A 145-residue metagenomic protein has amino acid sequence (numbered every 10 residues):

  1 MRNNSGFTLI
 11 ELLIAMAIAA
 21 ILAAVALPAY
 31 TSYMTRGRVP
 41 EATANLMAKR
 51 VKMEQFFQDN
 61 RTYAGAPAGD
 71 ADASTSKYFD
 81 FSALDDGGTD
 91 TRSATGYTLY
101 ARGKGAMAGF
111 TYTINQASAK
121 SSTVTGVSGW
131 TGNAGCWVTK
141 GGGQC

Functional and structural regions predicted by a protein language model:
M1, R36, A48-R50, R102 (+1 more regions): Generic N-terminal leader/processing signal
M1-Y33: N-terminal single-pass transmembrane signal-anchor helix
N4, R36-P40, A44, R92 (+1 more regions): Residues at secondary-structure transition points
I14-I18, T31, R36, Q55 (+2 more regions): N-terminal hydrophobic or amphipathic segments with adjacent small-residue motifs that include Sec signal peptides
T35-T62: Membrane-proximal N-terminal amphipathic helix
E54, Q58-C145: Periplasmic/extracellular, small/polar-rich flexible segments of pilin-like filament-forming proteins
